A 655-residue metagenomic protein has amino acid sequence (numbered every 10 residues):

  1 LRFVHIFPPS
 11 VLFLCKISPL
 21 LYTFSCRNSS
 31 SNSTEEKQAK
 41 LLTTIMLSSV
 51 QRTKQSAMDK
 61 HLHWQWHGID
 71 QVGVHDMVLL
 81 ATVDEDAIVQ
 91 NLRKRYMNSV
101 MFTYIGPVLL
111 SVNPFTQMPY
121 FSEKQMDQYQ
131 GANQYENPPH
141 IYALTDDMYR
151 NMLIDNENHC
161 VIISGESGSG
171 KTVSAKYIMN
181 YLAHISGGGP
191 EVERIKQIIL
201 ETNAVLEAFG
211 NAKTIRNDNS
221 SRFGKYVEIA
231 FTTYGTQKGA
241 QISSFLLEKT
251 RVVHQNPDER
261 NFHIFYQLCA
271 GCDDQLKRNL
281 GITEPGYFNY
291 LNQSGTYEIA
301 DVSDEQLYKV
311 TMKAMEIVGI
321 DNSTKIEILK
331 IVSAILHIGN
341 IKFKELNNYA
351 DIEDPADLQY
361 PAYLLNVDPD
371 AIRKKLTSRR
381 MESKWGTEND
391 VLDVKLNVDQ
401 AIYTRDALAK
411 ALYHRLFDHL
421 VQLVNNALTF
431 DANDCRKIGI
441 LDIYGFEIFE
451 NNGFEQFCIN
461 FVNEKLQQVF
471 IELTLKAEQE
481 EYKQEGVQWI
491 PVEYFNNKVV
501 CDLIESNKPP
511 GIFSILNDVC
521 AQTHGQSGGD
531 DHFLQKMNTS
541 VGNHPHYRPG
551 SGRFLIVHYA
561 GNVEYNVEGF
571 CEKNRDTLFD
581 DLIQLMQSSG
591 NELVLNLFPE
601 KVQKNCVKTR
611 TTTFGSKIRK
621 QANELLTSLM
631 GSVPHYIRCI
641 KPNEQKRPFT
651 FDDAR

Functional and structural regions predicted by a protein language model:
L42-T103, N180-Q255, N261-A270, A362-Y363 (+6 more regions): Extended, low-complexity interaction tracts enriched in P/G/S/Q
R93-L144: Charged, amphipathic alpha-helical linker segments immediately N-terminal to NTP-binding catalytic cores
Q134-T145, D304-L307, A409-L420, V462: Phosphate/oxyanion-binding active-site loops and adjacent basic polyanion-contact surfaces
L144-I154: Pre-Walker A adenine-sensing motif
N156-V161: Pre-Walker A (Motif I) flank of P-loop NTPase domains
I162-M179, E450: Glycine-rich phosphate-binding P-loop
Q237-K238, V253-R380: Helical/strand "switch-coupling" subdomains that flank nucleotide/phosphate-binding cores, especially in P-loop NTPases
